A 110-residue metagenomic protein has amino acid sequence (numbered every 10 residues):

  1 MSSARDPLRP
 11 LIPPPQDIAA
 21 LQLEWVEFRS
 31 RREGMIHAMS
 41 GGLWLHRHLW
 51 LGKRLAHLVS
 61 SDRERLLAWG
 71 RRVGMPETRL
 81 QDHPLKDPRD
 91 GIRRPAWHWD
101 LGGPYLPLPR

Functional and structural regions predicted by a protein language model:
M1-A4, V73-M75: Solvent-exposed, well-ordered amphipathic alpha-helical segments that flank/support binding or catalytic loops
S2-G52: Charged, low-complexity intrinsically disordered tails and linkers
F28, R47, R72, D100-G102: Enriched - but not universal
M39-G41, G52-A56, P95-W99, P104: Generic structural motif recognizing short loop/turn segments at the entrances and edges of beta-strands
H46-R54, R71-R72, P88: Acidic (Asp/Glu-rich) sequence patches and key acidic residues that form negatively charged surfaces used
H57-D62: Short, surface-exposed ligand-recognition loops at beta-strand->loop->(often short) alpha-helix junctions that present
R65-P76: Hydrophobic/aromatic-rich, well-ordered segments within soluble, folded domains that form packed cores
E77-R110: Short, compact, well-ordered microdomains
